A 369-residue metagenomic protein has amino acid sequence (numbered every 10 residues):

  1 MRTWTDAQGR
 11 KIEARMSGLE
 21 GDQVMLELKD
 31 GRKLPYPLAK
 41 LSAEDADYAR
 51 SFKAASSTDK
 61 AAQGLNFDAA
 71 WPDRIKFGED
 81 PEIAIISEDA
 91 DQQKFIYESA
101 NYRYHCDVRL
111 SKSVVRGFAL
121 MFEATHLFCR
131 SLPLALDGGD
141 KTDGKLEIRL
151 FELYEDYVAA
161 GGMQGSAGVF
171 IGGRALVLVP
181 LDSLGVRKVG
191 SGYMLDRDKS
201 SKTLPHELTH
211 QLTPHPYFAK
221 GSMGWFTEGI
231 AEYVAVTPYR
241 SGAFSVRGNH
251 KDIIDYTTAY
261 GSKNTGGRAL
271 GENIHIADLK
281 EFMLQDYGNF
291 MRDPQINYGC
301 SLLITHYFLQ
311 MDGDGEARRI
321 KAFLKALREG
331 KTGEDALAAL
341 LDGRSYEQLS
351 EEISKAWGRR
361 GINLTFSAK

Functional and structural regions predicted by a protein language model:
M1-E98, Y102-C106, L110-L127, P133: Compositionally biased alpha-helical segments
D22, D156, Y239: Surface-exposed, flexible loop/turn segments at secondary-structure boundaries
K29-D30, E152-E155, Q310-G313: Short, flexible beta-strand-to-coil junctions
Q92-M223, T332-A336: Juxtacatalytic substrate-recognition/specificity segment
V169-P180, K199, F218-K369: Acidic/His/Gly-enriched intrinsically disordered linker/tail segments that often contain short helix/coil "MoRF-like"
